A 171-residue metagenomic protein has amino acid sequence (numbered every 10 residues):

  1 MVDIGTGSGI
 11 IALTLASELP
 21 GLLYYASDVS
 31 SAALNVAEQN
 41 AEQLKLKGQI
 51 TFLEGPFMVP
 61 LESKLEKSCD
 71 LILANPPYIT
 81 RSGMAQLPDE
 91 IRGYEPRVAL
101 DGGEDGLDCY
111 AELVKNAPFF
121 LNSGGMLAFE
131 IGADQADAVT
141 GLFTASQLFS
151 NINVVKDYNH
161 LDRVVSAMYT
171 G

Functional and structural regions predicted by a protein language model:
M1-A85: Conserved SAM/SAH cofactor-binding pocket of Class I
L15, I91, L113-A117: Class I S-adenosylmethionine-dependent transferase superfamily signal
N75, Y94, E130: Alpha/beta-hydrolase-fold catalytic nucleophile elbow
Y78, M168-G171: C-terminal beta-strand of the catalytic ATP-binding
Y78-D108: Mobile active-site "lid"/loop adjacent to the S-adenosyl-L-methionine
E104-Y169: Conserved Class I SAM-dependent methyltransferase catalytic core
